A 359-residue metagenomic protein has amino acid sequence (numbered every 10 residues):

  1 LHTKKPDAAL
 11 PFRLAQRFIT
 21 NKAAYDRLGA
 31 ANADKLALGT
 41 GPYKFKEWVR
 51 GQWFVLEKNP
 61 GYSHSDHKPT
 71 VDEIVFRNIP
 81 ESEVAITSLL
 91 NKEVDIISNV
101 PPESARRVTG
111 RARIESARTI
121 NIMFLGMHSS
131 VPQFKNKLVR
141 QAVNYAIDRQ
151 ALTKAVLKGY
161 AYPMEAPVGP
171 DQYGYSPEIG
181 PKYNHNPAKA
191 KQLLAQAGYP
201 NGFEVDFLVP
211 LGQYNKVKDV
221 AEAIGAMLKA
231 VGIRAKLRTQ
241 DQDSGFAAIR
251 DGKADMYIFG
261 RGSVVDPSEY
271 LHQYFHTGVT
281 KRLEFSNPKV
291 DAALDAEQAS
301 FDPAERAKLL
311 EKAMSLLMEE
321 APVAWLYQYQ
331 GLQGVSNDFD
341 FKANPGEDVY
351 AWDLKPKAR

Functional and structural regions predicted by a protein language model:
L1, G41-K44, F54-V55, V71-R77 (+3 more regions): Short, well-ordered beta-strand elements
K5, L14-P69, E73-V75, E81-E83 (+3 more regions): Gly/Pro-rich hinge or "lid" segments in bacterial periplasmic/extracellular proteins
A9-I19, T40, G126-H128, G334-Y350: A structural "hinge/loop" feature
A31, G61-R106, A226, R234-K236: Ligand-site clamp/hinge motif
Y43, P163-Q196, Y214-D219: Structural transition elements
V49, W53, K58, A146-Y175 (+3 more regions): Detector for C-terminal structural segments
E57-G61, T119-A142, A146, A155: A bilobed periplasmic-binding-protein/Venus flytrap-type ligand-binding module shared by bacterial periplasmic
S98-G110, S263-S268: A ligand-binding cleft/hinge motif common to bilobed small-molecule-binding domains
